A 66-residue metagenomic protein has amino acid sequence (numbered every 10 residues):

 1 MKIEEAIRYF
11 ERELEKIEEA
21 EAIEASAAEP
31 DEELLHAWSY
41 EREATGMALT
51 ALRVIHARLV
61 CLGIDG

Functional and structural regions predicted by a protein language model:
M1-K2: Absolute protein N-terminus
R8-R12, E19-D65: Short, charge-rich amphipathic interface segments used for partner binding and complex assembly
